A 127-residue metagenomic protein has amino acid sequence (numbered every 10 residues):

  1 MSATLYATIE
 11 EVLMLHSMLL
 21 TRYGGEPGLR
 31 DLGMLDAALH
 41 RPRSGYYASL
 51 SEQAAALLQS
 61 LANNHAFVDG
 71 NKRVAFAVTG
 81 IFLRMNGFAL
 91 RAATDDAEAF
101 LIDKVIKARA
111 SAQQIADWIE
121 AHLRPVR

Functional and structural regions predicted by a protein language model:
M1-R127: FIC/Doc superfamily catalytic core
